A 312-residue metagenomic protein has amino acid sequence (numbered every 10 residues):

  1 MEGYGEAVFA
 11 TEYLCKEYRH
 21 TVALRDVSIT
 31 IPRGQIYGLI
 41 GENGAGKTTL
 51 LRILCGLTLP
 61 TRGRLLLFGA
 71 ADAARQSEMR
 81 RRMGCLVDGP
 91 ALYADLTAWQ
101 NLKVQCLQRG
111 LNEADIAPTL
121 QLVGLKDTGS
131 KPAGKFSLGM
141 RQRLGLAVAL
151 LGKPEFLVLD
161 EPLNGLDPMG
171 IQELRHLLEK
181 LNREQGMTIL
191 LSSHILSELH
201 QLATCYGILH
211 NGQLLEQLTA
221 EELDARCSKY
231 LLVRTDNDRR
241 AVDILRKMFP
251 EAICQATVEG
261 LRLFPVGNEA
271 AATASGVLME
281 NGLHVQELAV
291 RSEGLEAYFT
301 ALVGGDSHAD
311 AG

Functional and structural regions predicted by a protein language model:
E2, P118, T219-E222: Short, flexible cytosolic linker that couples an ABC transmembrane/permease module to its adjacent nucleotide-binding
E2, V266-G312: C-terminal coupling/interaction segments
A7-F9, K16-L191, L196-H210, L214-E216: ABC transporter nucleotide-binding domains
A23, N112, E198, R240-A241 (+2 more regions): Short phosphate-engaging motifs
A70-A73, G110, D236, N268-E269 (+1 more regions): Short, surface-exposed acidic/glycine-rich loop or hinge patches that mediate macromolecular interfaces
V104, P118, D243, G276 (+1 more regions): Surface-exposed charge patches
G110, G124, M248-F249, G282: Glycine-centered loop/turn motif at secondary-structure junctions
R175-P265: ABC transporter nucleotide-binding domain
